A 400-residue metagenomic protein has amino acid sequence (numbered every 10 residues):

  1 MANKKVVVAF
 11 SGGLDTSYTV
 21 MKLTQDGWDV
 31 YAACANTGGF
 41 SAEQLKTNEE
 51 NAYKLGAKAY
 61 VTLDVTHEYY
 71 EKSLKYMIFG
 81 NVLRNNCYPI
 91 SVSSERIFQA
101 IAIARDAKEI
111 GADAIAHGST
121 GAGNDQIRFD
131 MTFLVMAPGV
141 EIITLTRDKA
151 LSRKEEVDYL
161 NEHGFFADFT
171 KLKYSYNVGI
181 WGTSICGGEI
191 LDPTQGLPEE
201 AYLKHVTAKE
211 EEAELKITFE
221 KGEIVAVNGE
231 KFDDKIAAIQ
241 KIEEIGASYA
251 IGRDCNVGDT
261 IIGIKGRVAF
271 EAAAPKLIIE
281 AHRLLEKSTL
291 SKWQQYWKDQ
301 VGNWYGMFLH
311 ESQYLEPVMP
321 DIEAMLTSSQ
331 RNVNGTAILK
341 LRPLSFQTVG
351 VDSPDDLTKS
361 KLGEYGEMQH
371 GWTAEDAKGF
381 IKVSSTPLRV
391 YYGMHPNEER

Functional and structural regions predicted by a protein language model:
A2-R400: Nucleotide-activated chemistry modules centered on ATP-dependent adenylation/adenylyltransferase
